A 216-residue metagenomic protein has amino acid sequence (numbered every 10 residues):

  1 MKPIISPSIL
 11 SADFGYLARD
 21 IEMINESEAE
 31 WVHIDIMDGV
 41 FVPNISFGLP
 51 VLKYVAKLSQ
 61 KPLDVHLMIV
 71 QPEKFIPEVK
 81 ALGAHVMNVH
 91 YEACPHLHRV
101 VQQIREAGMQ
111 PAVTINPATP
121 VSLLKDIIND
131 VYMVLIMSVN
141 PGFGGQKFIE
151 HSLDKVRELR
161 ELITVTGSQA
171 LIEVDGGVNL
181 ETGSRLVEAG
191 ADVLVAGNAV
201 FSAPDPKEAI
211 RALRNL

Functional and structural regions predicted by a protein language model:
M1-N88, A93-H96, P111, L124-I136 (+6 more regions): Conserved N-terminal beta1-alpha1 strand-loop-helix module at the mouth
H33, E173-V174: Generic enzyme active-site microenvironment
E92-C94, N116-P117, V139-G142, N198-F201: Short, acidic/turn-prone active-site loops that include or flank metal/cofactor- and phosphate-binding residues
R105: Anion (oxyanion) recognition and catalysis
Q110-T114, A118: Internal catalytic-core helix/loop-beta-alpha segment that presents or stabilizes conserved functional determinants
A118-P120, N179: Short acidic loop-to-helix transition motifs that present clustered carboxylates
V174-G177, V195-N198: Glycine-rich beta-strand-to-loop/alpha-helix junction loops that act as flexible
G177-A189: Acidic, divalent-metal-coordinating active-site segment for phosphoryl/phosphodiester hydrolysis, typified by short
